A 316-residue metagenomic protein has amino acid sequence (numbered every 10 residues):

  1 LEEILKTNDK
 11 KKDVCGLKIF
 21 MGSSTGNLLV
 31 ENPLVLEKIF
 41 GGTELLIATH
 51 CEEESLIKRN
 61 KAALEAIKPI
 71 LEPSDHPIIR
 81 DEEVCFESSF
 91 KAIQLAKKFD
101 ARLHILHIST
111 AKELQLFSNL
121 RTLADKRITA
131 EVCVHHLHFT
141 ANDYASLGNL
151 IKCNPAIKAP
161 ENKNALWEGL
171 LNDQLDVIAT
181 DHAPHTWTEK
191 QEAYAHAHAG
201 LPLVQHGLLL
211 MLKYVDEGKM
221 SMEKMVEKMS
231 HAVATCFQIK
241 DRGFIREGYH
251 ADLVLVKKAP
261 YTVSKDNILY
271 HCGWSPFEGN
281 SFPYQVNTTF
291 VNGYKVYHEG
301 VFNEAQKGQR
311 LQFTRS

Functional and structural regions predicted by a protein language model:
L1-I178: Histidine/acidic residue-rich metal-binding segments in metalloenzymes
T25-G26, W187, V263: Short glycine-rich, flexible loops that bind phosphorylated cofactors or substrates
E53, T110, V134, P184 (+2 more regions): Short, glycine/acidic-enriched loop or turn micro-motifs at the edges of active sites
I70-D100, L150, L171-I178, A183-P260: His/Asp/Glu-enriched, well-ordered alpha-helical/loop segment that forms or immediately abuts the divalent-metal
L123-D125, Y144-L147, E217-K219, E299-A305: Short, glycine- and charge-enriched coil/turn segments that flank and shape catalytic ligand pockets
A156, M222-K224, S264-Y270: Short, positively charged
A193-H196, E247-Q312: C-terminal cap of metal-dependent C-N hydrolases
S316: A cross-kingdom feature strongest in bacterial/archaeal respiratory oxidoreductases
